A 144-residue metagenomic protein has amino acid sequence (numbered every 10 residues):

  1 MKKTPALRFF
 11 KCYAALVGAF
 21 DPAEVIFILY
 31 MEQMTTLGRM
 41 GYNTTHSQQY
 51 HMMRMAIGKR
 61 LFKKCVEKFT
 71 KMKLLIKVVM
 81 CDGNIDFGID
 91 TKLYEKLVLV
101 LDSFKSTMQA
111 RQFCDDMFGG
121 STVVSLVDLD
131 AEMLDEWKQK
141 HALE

Functional and structural regions predicted by a protein language model:
M1, E67, K71, T91-E144: Charged low-complexity intrinsically disordered patches
M1-K2, L7-F10, K59, I76 (+1 more regions): Short, intrinsically disordered low-complexity segments
M1-Y50, N84, D102, S106-D115 (+1 more regions): Short recognition helix of helix-turn-helix/winged-helix DNA-binding domains
K2-K3, H51-M52, K59, L126-D128: Alpha-helical interaction segments
Y13, D21-E24, L29, T44 (+4 more regions): Aromatic-enriched hydrophobic runs in primary sequence
L16-V17, M34-L93: Winged helix-turn-helix DNA-binding recognition segment
